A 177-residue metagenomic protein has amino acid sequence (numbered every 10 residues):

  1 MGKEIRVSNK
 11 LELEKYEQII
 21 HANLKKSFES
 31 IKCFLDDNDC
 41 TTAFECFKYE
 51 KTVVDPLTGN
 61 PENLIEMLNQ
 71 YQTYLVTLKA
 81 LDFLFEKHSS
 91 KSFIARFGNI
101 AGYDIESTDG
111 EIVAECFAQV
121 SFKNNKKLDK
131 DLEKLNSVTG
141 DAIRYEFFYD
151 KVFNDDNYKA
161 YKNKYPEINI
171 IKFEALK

Functional and structural regions predicted by a protein language model:
M1-K51: Nuclease-adjacent, charged terminal/linker segments that flank catalytic cores
L24, I31, L35, A80-H88 (+2 more regions): Hydrophobic, Leu/Ile/Phe/Ala-enriched alpha-helical segments that form helix-helix packing faces
T42, F47-R96: Acidic-basic catalytic patches of nuclease active cores, encompassing PD-(D/E)XK and other metal-cofactor nuclease
S89, T108-E111, V138-I143: Short glycine/proline-enriched coil/turn segments at helix->beta-strand junctions
I94-Y103, K126: A short, well-structured beta->alpha microelement
Y103-F122: Conserved catalytic cores of phosphodiester-cleaving nucleases, focusing on short active-site segments
A118-I170: Catalytic cores of nucleic-acid endonucleases
N169-K177: A generic structural motif
